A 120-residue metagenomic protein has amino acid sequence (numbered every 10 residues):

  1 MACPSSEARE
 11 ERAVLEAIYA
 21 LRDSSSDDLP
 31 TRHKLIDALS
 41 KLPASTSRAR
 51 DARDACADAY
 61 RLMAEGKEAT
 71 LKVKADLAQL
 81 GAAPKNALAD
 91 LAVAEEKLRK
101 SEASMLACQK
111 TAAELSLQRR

Functional and structural regions predicted by a protein language model:
M1-A2, L62: Compositionally biased, low-complexity repeat tracts
C3-I36, K74-R120: C-terminal amphipathic alpha-helix
L35-L62, A69-L77, S116, R120: Short, solvent-exposed, charged loop/turn and helix-capping segments that join or cap alpha-helices on peripheral
R61, E65-E68, E96, A103: Extended, non-transmembrane alpha-helical coiled-coils
